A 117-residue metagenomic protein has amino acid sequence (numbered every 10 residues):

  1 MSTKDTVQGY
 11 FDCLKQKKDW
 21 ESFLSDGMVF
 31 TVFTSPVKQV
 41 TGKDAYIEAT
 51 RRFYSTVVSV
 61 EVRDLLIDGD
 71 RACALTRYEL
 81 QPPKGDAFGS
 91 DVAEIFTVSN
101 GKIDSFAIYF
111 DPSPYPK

Functional and structural regions predicted by a protein language model:
M1-F23: Short acidic-aromatic low-complexity motifs
D5, K18, S25-G69: A solvent-exposed, acidic/Ser-Thr-rich amphipathic alpha-helical stretch
S55, L80-F88: Short, cysteine-centered beta-strand-loop-beta hairpins and adjacent loop/turn segments enriched in charged/polar
V58-E61, A87-E94: Short, surface-exposed coil-to-beta transition loops
G69-Y78: A short hydrophobic beta-strand element
Y78-L80, V98: Hydrophobic beta-strand positions in extracellular immunoglobulin-like domains
E94-K117: Short beta-strand edge/turn micro-motifs at domain boundaries
